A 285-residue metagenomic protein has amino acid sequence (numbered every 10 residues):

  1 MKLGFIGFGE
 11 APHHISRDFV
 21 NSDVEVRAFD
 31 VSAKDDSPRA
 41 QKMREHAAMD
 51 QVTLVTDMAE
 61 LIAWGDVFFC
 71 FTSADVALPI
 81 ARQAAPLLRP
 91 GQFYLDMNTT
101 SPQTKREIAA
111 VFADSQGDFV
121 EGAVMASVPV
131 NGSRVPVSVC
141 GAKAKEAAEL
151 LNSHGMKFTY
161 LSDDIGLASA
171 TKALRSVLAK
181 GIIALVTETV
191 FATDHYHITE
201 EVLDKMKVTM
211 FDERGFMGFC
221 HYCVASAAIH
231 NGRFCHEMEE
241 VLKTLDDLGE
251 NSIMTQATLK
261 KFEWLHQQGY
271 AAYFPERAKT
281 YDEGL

Functional and structural regions predicted by a protein language model:
M1-A63, L88: NAD(P)+-binding Rossmann beta1-loop-alpha1 motif at the extreme N-terminus of oxidoreductases
F19, A47, F112-A113, L151 (+2 more regions): A generic structural signal for well-ordered alpha-helical segments
D23, W64-G65, G91, V135 (+1 more regions): Short, well-ordered alpha-helix to beta-strand connector turns
V26, L54, D118-V120, F158 (+1 more regions): Hydrophobic beta-strand scaffold residues
M58-F119: Rossmann-fold NAD(P) dinucleotide-binding segment
T100, K105-K180: Rossmann-fold dinucleotide-binding core
T171-A257, K261-R277: Helical "substrate-binding/catalytic lid" subdomain of Rossmann-like NAD(P)-dependent dehydrogenases/reductases
